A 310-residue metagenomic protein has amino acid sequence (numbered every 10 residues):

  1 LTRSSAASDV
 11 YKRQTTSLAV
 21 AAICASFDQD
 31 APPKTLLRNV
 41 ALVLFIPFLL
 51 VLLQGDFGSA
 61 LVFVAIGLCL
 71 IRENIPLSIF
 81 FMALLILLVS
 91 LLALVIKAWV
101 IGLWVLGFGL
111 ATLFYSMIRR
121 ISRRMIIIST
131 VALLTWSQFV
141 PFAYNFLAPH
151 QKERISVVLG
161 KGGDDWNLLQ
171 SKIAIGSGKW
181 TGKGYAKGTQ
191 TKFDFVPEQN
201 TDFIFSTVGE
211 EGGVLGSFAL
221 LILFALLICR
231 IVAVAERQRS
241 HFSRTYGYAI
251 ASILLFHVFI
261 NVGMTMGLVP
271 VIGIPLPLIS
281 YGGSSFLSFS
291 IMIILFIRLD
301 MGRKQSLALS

Functional and structural regions predicted by a protein language model:
L1-A7, Y11: Single conserved hydrophobic/aromatic residue that forms the stacking wall/gate of nucleotide- or nucleobase-binding
R13-I127, F139-P149, Q238-R239, F296-L309: Alpha-helical transmembrane bundle and helix-membrane interface signal in multi-pass integral membrane proteins
L18-A22, P47, V51, S137 (+2 more regions): Alpha-helical transmembrane segments of multi-pass membrane proteins
L61-M82, S90-L91, T191-G213, L276 (+2 more regions): Interfacial segments of multi-pass membrane proteins
I96-G216, H241: Hydrophobic, glycine- and aromatic-enriched re-entrant/interface helices and adjoining loop segments
E211-I228: Hydrophobic alpha-helical transmembrane segments
V234-I272: Loop-to-helix entry and N-terminal half of a specific, functionally important transmembrane alpha helix in multi-pass
N261-S310: A juxtamembrane structural motif centered on a specific transmembrane helix
